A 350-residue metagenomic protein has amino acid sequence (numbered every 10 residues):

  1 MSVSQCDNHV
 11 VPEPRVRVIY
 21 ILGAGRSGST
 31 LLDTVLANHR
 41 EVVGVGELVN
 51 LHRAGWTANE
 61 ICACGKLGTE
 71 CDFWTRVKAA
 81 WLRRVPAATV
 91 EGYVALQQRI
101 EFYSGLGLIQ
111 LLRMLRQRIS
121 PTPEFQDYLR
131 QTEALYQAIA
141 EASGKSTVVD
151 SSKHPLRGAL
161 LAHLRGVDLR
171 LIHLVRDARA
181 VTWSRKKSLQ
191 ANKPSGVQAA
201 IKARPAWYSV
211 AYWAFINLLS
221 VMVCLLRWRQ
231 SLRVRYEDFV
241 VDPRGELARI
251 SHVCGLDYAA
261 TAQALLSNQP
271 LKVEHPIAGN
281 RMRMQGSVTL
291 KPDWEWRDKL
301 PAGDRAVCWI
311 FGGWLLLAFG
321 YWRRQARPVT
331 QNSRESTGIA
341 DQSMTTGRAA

Functional and structural regions predicted by a protein language model:
M1-G25, L112-D127, K186-S195, K202 (+3 more regions): PAPS-dependent sulfotransferases, especially Golgi type II membrane carbohydrate sulfotransferases
I21-G23, G46, V148-S151, H173 (+2 more regions): Short beta-strand segments
S29, P155-A159, P243: Short, well-ordered alpha-helical microsegments
T30-E41: A conserved segment at the C-terminal end of the G1
L48-V148, S195-V197: PAPS-dependent sulfation machinery
V49-N50, R176-A180, F239-V240: Conserved nucleotide-binding/hydrolysis micro-motifs of P-loop NTPases
S146-V149, L169, L226-V253, E295-K299: Phosphate-binding beta-loop-alpha motif at adenosine-nucleotide cofactor sites
D150-K153, L161, R165-K187: Conserved phosphate-donor/acceptor-positioning beta-strand/loop module used by diverse small-molecule
